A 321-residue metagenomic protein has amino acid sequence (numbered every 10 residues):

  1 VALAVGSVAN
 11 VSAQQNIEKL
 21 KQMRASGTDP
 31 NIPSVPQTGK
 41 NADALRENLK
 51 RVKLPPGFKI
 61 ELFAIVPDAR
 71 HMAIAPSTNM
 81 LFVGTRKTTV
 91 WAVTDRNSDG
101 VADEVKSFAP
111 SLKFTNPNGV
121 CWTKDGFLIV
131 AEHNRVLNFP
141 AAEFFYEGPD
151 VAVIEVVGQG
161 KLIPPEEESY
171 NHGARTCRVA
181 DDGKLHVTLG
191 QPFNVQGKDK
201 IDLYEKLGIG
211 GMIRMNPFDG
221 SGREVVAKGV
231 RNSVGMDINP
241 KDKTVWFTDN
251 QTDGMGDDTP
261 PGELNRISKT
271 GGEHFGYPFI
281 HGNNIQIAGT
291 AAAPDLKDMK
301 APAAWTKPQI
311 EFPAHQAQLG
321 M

Functional and structural regions predicted by a protein language model:
Q15-P55, L137, A174, Q191-L203 (+3 more regions): Beta-propeller domain segments
P56, I65, V101, L112-N116 (+5 more regions): Conserved loop/turn at the beginning of each blade in beta-propeller domains
K59, D68, E104, N116 (+6 more regions): Beta-rich catalytic cores
P76, L81-V101, F144: Beta-propeller domains
P76-T78, W122-D125, V179-D182, N239-D242: Residue-level detector of Asp-centered blade-edge/turn motifs that repeat once per structural unit in beta-propeller
M80-G84, F127-V130, K184-T188, T244-T248: Conserved beta-propeller blade signature
V93-G100, F139-P149, F218, S268-F275: Short loop/turn segments immediately following beta-strands, especially the blade-tip and inter-blade linker loops
E104-C121, F127, H133-A180: Asp-box/WD-like beta-propeller blade repeats and closely related beta-sheet repeat scaffolds
